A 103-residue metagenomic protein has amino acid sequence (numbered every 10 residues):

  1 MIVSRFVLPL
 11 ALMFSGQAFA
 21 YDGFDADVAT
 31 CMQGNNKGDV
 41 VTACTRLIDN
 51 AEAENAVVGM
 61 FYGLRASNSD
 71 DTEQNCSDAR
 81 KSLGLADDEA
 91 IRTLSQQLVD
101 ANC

Functional and structural regions predicted by a protein language model:
I2-P9: Sec-dependent signal peptide recognition, specifically the positively charged N-region followed immediately by
S15-Q17: N-terminal signal peptide c-region/cleavage motif recognized by signal peptidases
F19-R46: N-terminal leader/linker segments that initiate helical-solenoid repeat arrays
A43, N75-D78, S82: Alpha-helical solenoid repeat scaffolds, predominantly canonical TPR units
A51, A86-A90: Alpha-helical junction/boundary sensor with strong preference for TPR arrays
M60-L64, I91-C103: TPR/TPR-like alpha-solenoid helical repeat scaffolds
Y62, S69-D70: Residue at a conserved register position within TPR or TPR-like alpha-solenoid repeats
